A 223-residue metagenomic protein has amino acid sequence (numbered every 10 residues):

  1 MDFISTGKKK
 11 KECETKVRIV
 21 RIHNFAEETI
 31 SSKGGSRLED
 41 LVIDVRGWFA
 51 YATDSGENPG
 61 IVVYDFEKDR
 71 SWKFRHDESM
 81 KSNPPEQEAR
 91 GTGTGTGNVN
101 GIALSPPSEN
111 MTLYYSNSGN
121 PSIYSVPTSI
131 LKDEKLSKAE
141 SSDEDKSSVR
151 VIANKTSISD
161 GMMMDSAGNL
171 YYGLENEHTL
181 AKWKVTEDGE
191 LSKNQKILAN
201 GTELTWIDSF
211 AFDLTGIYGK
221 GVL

Functional and structural regions predicted by a protein language model:
M1, A52, Y115, Y172-G173: Residue position within the beta-strands of beta-propeller blades
D2-W48: Asp-box/WD-like beta-propeller blade repeats and closely related beta-sheet repeat scaffolds
I4-C13, F66-W72, S125-E140, W183-E190: Short loop/turn segments immediately following beta-strands, especially the blade-tip and inter-blade linker loops
C13-K33, S71-G93, L131, K135-T156 (+1 more regions): Surface-exposed loop and turn segments in beta-propeller and other repeat-based domains that flank or scaffold
E28-A50, N58, M80-T112, N120 (+2 more regions): Beta-rich, blade/repeat-based domains predominating in secreted/periplasmic proteins but also intracellular
S55-G56, F66, H76, P107 (+3 more regions): Short loop/turn segments immediately following the C-termini of beta-strands
N58-V62, P121-I123, H178-L180: Structural signal for beta-propeller blades
D65-D69, E177, K182-A199, T205-G219: Flexible "stalk/tail and boundary" regions
